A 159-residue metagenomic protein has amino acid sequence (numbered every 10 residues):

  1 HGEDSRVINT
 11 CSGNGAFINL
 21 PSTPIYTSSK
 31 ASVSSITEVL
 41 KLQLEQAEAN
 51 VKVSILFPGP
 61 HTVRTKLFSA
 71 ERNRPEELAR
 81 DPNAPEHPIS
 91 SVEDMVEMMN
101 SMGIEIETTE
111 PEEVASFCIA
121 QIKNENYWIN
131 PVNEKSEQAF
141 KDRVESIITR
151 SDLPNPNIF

Functional and structural regions predicted by a protein language model:
E3-S32, T37-E38, L42-Q46, G59-T62 (+1 more regions): Catalytic loop of short-chain dehydrogenase/reductase
V39, A79, V132-N133: Short loop/turn and capping residues at structural boundaries
Q46-I129: SDR active-site lid
W128-S146: Terminal hydrophobic/aromatic helix or amphipathic segment near a protein terminus
I147-F159: Non-catalytic terminal and boundary segments that flank Rossmann-like NAD(P)-dependent oxidoreductase
